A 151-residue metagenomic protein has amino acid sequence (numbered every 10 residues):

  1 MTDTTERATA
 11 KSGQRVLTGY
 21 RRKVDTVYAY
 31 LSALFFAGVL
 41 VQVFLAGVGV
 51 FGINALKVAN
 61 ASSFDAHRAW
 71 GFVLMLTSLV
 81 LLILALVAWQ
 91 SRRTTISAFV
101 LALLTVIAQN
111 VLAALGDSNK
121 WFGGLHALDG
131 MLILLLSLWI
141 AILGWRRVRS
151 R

Functional and structural regions predicted by a protein language model:
T2-R151: Polytopic transmembrane helical bundles with strong interfacial aromatic enrichment
